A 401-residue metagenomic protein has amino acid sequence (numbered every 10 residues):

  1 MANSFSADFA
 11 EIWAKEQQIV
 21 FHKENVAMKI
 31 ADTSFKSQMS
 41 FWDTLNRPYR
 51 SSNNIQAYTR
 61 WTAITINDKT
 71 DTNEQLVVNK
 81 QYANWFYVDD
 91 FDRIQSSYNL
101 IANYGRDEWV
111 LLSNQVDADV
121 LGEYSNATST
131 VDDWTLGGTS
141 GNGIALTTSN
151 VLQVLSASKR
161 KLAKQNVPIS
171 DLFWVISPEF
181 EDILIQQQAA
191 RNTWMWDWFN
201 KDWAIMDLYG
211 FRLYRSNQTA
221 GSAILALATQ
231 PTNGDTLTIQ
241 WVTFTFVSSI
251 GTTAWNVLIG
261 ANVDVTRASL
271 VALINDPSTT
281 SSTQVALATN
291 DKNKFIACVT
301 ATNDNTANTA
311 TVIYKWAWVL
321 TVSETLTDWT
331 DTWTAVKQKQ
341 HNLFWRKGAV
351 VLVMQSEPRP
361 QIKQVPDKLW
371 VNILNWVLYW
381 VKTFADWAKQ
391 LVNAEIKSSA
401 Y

Functional and structural regions predicted by a protein language model:
M1-E74, A385-S399: N-terminal "assembly arms/tails" that initiate or stabilize quaternary assembly in self-assembling proteins
A31-K36, T130-A157, L162, G221 (+5 more regions): Surface-exposed ligand/attachment interfaces on beta-rich extracellular proteins
W42, W61, W85, W109 (+14 more regions): Cationic, amphipathic, low-complexity alpha-helical segments enriched in hydrophobics plus arginine/proline
R47-Y49, D71-D133, A163-E179, T266-S269 (+2 more regions): Long, contiguous amphipathic alpha-helices that act as assembly "spine/axial" helices in icosahedral shell and virion
I55-Y58, S96, I183-Q186, T321 (+1 more regions): Short helix/loop capping segments that flank catalytic or ligand/cofactor-binding pockets
T130-I205, Q284, A288, A307-K315: Extended, solvent-exposed, turn-rich assembly/linker loops in the middle of proteins
I205-A220, K337-Q364: Glycine/small-residue-rich hydrophobic helix-like segments
G221-T332: Extended, beta-strand-rich, solvent-exposed assembly scaffolds of outer structural proteins
